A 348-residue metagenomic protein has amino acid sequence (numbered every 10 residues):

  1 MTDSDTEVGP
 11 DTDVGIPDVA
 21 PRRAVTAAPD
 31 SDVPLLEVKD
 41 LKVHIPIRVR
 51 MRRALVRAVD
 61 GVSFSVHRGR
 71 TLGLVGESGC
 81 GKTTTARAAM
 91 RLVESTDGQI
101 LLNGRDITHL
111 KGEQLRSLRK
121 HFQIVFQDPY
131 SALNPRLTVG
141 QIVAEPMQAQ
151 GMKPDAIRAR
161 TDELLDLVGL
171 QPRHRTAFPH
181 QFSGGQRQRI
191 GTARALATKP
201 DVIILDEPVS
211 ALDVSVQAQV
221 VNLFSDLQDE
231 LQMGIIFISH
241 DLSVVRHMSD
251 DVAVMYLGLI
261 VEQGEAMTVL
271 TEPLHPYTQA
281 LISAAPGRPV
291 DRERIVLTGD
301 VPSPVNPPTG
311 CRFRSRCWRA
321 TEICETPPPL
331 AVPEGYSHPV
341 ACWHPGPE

Functional and structural regions predicted by a protein language model:
M1-T271, G346-E348: ABC transporter nucleotide-binding domains
V19-P34, I47-L55, Q263-E348: Short catalytic/signature loops enriched in Gly
